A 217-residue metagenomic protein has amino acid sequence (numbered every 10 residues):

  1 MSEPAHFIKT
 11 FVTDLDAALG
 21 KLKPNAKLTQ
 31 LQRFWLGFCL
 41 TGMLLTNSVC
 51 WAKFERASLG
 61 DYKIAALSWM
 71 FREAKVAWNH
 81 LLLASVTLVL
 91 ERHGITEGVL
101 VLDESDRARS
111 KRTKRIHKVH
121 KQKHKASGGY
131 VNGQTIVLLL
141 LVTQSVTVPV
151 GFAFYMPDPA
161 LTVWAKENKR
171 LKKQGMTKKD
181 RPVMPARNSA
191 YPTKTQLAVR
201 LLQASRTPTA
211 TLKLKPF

Functional and structural regions predicted by a protein language model:
M1-F217: Conserved, well-structured functional cores that handle cations and Mg-NTP chemistry
